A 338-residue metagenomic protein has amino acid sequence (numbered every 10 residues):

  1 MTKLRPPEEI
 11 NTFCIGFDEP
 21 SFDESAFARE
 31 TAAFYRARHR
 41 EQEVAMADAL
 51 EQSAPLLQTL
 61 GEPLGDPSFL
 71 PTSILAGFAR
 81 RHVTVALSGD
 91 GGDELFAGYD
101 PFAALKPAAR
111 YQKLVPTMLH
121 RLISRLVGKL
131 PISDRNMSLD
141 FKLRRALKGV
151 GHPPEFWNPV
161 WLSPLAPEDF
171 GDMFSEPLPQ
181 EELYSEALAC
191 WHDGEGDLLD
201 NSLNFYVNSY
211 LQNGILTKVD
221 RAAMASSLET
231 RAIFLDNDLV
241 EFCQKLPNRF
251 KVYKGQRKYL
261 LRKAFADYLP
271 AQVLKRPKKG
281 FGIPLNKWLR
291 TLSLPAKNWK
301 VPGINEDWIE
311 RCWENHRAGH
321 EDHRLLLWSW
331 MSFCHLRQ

Functional and structural regions predicted by a protein language model:
M1-I15, F78-R81, C334, Q338: Hydrophobic "lid/gating" helix adjacent to the active-site nucleophile that controls access to an acyl-thioester pocket
M1-P7, N11, A86-L95, R231 (+1 more regions): A phosphate-binding catalytic loop at a beta-strand-loop-alpha-helix junction that coordinates phosphoryl groups
E9-I10, D18, F22-T59, V85 (+1 more regions): A conserved beta-strand->alpha-helix junction
R40, G61-G65, R110-L114, R249-V252: Short, polar/flexible loop-turn hinges at active-site or ligand-entry regions and domain interfaces
A54-Q58, R80, F102-A104, W288-R290: Short low-complexity, flexible loop/linker segments enriched in glycine and/or proline with clustered acidic
S68, R81, V85-L87, D134-M137 (+1 more regions): Adenosyl-5′-phosphate
F96-R121: A mobile, often basic/glycine-rich helix-loop segment that functions as the active-site lid/recognition loop
